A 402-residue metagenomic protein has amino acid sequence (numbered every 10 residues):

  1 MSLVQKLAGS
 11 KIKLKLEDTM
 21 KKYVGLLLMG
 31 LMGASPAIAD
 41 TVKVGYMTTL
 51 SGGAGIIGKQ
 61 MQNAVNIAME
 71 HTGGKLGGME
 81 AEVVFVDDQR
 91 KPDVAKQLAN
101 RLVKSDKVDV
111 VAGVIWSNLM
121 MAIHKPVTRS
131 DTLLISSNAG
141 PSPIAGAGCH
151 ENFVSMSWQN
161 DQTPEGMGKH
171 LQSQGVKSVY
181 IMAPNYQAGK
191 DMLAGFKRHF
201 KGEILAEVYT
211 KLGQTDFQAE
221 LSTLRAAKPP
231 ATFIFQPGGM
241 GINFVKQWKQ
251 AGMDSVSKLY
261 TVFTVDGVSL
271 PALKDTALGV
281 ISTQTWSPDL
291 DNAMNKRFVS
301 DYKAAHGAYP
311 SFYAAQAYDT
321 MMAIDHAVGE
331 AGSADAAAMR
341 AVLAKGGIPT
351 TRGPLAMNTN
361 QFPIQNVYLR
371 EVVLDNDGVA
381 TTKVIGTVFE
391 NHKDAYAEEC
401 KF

Functional and structural regions predicted by a protein language model:
A34-A39: Sec/Tat signal peptide C-region and signal peptidase I cleavage site
V42, G347-F402: Solvent-exposed, acidic/polar segments of extracytosolic/periplasmic ligand-binding ectodomains
G45-A64, V86-D93, I115-W116, M182-K190 (+3 more regions): Extracytoplasmic "Venus flytrap"
I56-M61, H71, K75-I144, M156 (+2 more regions): Beta-alpha junction/loop-to-helix N-cap segments that form part of ligand/metal-binding clefts
D88, I135, S142, L212-G213 (+2 more regions): Venus flytrap/periplasmic-binding-protein-like
Q97, S142-A145, H150-A251, W286-R297: Extracellular/periplasmic Venus flytrap/periplasmic-binding protein
L102, D106-I115, I135-S137, S178-A183 (+4 more regions): Periplasmic-binding protein-like
V245-Y318, G329-A334, T382-F402: Extracellular/periplasmic periplasmic-binding protein-like sensory domains
